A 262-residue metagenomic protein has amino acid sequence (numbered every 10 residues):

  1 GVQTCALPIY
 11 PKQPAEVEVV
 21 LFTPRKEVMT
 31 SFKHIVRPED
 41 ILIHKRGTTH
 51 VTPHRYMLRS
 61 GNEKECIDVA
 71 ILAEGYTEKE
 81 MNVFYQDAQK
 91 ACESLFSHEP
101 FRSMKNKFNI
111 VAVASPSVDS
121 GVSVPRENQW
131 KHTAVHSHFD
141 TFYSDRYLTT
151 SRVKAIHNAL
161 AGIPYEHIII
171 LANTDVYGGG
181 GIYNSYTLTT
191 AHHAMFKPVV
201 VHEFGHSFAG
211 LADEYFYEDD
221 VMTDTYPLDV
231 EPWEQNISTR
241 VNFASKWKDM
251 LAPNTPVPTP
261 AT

Functional and structural regions predicted by a protein language model:
C5-L7: Short, small-residue-biased leader/transition segments that mark boundaries at the very start of proteins
K12-K26: Short, aromatic- and glycine-rich surface loops/edge beta-strands on solvent-exposed regions
R25-R59: Short beta-strand elements
G47-S97, R102, A112-V122: Fold-level signature of zinc-dependent metallopeptidase catalytic domains
M81-F84, G179-E203: Short pre-active-site segment immediately N-terminal to the catalytic Zn-binding motif
K107-Y183: Active-site-proximal segments of metallohydrolase catalytic domains
F204-D220: Catalytic Zn2+-binding segment of zinc metalloproteases
Y215-T262: Replace "(M1/M4/M9/M12/WLM)" with "(e.g., M1/M4/M8/M9/M12/M26/WLM)" and add "not limited to" to clarify scope
